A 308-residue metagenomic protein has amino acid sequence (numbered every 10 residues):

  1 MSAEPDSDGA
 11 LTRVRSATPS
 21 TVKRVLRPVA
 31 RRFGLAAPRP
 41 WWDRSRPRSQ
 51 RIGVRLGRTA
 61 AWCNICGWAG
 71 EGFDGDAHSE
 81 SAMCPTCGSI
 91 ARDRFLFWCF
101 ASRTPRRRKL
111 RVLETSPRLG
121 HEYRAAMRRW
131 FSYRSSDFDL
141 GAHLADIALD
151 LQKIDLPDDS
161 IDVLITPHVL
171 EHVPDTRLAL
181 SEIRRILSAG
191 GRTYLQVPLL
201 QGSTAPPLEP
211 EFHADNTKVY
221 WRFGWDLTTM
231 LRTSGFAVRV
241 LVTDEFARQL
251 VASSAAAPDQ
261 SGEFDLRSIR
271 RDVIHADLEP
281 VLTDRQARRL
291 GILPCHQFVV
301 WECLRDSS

Functional and structural regions predicted by a protein language model:
E4-D159, A252-A256, D265-P280, D284-A287 (+1 more regions): Conserved N-terminal segment of class I S-adenosyl-L-methionine
P40, S49-A61, P174-I183, S188 (+1 more regions): S-adenosyl-L-methionine-dependent methyltransferase catalytic module, highlighting the catalytic core
I165: A conserved beta-strand element that flanks and buttresses the S-adenosyl-L-methionine
H168-H172: A short His-aromatic
